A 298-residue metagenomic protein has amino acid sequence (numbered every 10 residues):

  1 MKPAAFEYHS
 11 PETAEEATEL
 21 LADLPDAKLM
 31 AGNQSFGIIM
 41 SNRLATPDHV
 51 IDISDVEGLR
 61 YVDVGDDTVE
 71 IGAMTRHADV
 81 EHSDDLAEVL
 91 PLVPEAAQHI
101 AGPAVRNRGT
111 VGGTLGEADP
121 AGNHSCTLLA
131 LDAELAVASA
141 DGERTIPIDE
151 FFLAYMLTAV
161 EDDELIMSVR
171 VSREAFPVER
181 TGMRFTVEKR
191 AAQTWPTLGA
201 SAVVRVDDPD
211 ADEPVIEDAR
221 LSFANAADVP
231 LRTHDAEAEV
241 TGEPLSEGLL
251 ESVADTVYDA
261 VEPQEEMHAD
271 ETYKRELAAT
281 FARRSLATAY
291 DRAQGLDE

Functional and structural regions predicted by a protein language model:
M1-E298: C-terminal structural segment of proteins
